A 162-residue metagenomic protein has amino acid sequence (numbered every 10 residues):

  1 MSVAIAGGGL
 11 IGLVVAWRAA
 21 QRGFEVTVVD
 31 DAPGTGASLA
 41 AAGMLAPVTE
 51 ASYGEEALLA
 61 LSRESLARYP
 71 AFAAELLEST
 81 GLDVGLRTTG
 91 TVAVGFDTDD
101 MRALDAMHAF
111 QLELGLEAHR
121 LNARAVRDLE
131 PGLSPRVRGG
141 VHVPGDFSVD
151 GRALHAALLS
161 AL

Functional and structural regions predicted by a protein language model:
M1-T27: N-terminal Rossmann-like FAD-binding beta1-loop-alpha1 element of flavoenzymes
R18, R68-A71, A106, A157 (+1 more regions): Alpha-helical scaffold segments in soluble metabolic enzymes
A20-A41: Glycine-rich FAD pyrophosphate-binding loop
R22-F24, L114, A161: Conserved dinucleotide-binding and phosphotransfer motif residues
A32-P33, V126, L158: Short beta-to-alpha linker loops that shape the active-site pocket of alpha/beta-hydrolase fold enzymes
L39-L45, L133: Short, flexible, mixed-charge acidic loops at enzyme active sites
M44-A125, L129: Dinucleotide-binding Rossmann-like beta1-alpha1 core, especially the glycine-rich loop that anchors the ADP
V141-L162: Helical element adjacent to the flavin cofactor pocket in flavoenzyme catalytic cores
